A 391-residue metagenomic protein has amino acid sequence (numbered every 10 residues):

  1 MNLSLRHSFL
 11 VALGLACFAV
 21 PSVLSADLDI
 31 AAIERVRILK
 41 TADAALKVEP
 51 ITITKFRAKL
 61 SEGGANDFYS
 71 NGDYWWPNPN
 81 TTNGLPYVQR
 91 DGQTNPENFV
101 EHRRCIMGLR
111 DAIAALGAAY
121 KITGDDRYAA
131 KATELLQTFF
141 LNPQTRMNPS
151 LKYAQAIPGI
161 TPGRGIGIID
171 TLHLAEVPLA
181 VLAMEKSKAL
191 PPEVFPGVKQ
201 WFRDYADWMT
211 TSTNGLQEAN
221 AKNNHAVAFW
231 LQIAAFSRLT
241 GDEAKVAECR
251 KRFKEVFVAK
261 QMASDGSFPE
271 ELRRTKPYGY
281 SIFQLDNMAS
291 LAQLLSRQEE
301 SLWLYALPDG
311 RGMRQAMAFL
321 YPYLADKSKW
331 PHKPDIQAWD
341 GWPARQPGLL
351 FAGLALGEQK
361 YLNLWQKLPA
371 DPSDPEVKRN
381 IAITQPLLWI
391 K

Functional and structural regions predicted by a protein language model:
M1-L5: N-terminal secretory signal peptides that target proteins for export/translocation
H7, L109-A112, A228: Short hydrophobic/aromatic segments of transmembrane alpha-helices and their interfaces
S8-V20: Bacterial N-terminal signal peptides
L24-L216, K251-K254, V258, S296-E299 (+1 more regions): Extracellular glycan-targeting catalytic surfaces
F99-V100, K188, P192, T210-A221 (+3 more regions): Active-site-adjacent structural elements in folded domains
I166, D170, K222-A226, S281: Helix-start/N-cap signature of alpha-helical segments
A228-L231, A235-P331: Long, repeat-rich segments with strong aromatic
